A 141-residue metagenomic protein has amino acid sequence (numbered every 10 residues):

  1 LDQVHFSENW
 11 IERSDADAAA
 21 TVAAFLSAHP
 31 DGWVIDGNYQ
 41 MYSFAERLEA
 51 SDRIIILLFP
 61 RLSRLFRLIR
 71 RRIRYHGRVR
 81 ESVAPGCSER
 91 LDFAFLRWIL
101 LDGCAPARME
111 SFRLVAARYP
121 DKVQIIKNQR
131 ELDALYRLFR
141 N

Functional and structural regions predicted by a protein language model:
L1, L57, I126: Hydrophobic residues at beta-strand termini and immediately following loops that shape nucleotide-binding pockets
L1-G32: Conserved substrate/cofactor phosphate-moiety recognition/catalytic segment in nucleotide-dependent phosphotransferases
E8-E12, R64-R70, L135-Y136: Short, charged, surface-exposed secondary-structure boundary motifs
R13-D15, L48-S51, I69-R72, F139-R140: Short, glycine/charged-enriched secondary-structure capping and boundary segments
S14-D15, D36-G37, A105: A conditional alpha-helix N-cap/helix-loop micro-motif detector
A20-F66: Glycine-rich phosphate-binding loop used to anchor ATP phosphates in small-molecule kinases, encompassing both
F59-A107: A glycine- and Lys/Arg-enriched "phosphate-lid" helix/loop adjacent to the NTP-binding pocket of small-molecule kinases
I99-N141: NTP-dependent small-molecule kinase module
